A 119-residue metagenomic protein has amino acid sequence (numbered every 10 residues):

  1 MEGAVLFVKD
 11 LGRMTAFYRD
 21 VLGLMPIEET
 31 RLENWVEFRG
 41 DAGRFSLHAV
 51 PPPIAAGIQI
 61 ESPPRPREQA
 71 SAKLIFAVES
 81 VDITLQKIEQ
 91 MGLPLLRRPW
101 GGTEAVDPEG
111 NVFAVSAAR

Functional and structural regions predicted by a protein language model:
M1-G3, M25-I75, I83-P108, S116-R119: Vicinal oxygen chelate
V8-L11: Conserved beta-strand-loop-alpha-helix junction that forms the acyl-donor binding cleft
R13-M14, I83: Short Gly/charged-rich anion-binding patches and loops
M14-R19, I88, G110: Conserved active-site tyrosine of GNAT-family acetyltransferases
